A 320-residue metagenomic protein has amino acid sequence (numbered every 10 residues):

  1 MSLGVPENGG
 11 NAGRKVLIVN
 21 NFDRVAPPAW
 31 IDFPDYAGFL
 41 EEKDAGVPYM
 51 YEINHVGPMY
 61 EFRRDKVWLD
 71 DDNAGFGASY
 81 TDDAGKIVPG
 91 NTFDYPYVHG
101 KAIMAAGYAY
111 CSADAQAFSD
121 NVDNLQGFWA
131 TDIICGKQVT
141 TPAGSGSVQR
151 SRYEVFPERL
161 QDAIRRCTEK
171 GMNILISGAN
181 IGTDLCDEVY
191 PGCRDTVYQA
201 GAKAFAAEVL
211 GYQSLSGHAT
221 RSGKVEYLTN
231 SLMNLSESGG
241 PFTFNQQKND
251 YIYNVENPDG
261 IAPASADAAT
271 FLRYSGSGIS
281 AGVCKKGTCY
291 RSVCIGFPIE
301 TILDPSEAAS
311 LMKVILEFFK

Functional and structural regions predicted by a protein language model:
S2-W129, I134, L316-K320: Aromatic-Pro/Gly-enriched surface loop or interdomain linker that acts as a lid/target-recognition segment
E7-G13, D123-G127, C167-K170, P263-A264 (+1 more regions): Extracellular/periplasmic catalytic domains that process cell-envelope and extracellular macromolecules
L17-N20, C111-S112, W129-C135, V139 (+3 more regions): Structural recognition of the beta-strand scaffold that forms the well-ordered cores of secreted hydrolase catalytic
F22-A26, A117-D120, C135-T141, N180-D184 (+2 more regions): Solvent-exposed loop/turn segments at secondary-structure junctions within structured extracellular/periplasmic domains
Y108, C284-V293: Beta-strand-turn-beta hairpins that frame and shape the catalytic cleft of phosphate-ester-processing enzymes
Q138-Y251, A268: A glycine-rich, often tryptophan-bearing local segment used as a flexible ligand/cofactor-contacting loop or short
P258-G260, S275-T288: Short, surface-exposed beta-strand/loop micro-motifs that present aromatic residues
I295-K320: A recurrent domain-boundary module in secreted/ectodomain proteins
